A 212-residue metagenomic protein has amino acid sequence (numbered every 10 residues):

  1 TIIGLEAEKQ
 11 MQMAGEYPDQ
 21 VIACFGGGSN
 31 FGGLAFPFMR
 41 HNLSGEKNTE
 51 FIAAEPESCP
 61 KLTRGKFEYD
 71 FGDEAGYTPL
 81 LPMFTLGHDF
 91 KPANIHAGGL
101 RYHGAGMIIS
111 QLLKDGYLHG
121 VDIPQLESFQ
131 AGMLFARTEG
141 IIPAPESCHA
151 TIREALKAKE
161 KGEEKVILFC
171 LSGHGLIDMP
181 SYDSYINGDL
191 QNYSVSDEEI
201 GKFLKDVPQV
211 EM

Functional and structural regions predicted by a protein language model:
T1-E6, A144-A150: A glycine-rich, Thr/Ser-enriched phosphate-binding loop motif common to dinucleotide/cofactor-binding enzymes
T1-G4, A14-G15, R40-N48, A53-I141 (+1 more regions): Active-site/ligand-binding loops adjacent to catalytic centers
I2-Y17, E154-A158: Phosphate/ATP-binding catalytic cores across multiple sugar-kinase/actin-like superfamilies, primarily ASKHA
G15-V21, N48, I141-S147, E164-V166: Flexible, glycine/charged-enriched surface loops at secondary-structure junctions
Y17-F31, F51, V166-L171: A short, small-residue-rich loop immediately preceding and capping a beta-strand
F25-A35, K61-T63, S147-A155, L176-M179: Short glycine/serine/threonine-rich phosphate/pyrophosphate-binding segments that cradle anionic phosphate groups
A35-G45, R153-K161: Alpha-helix C-terminal capping segments
E146-S147, I152-V166, H174-M212: C-terminal non-catalytic interaction/assembly regions of soluble proteins
